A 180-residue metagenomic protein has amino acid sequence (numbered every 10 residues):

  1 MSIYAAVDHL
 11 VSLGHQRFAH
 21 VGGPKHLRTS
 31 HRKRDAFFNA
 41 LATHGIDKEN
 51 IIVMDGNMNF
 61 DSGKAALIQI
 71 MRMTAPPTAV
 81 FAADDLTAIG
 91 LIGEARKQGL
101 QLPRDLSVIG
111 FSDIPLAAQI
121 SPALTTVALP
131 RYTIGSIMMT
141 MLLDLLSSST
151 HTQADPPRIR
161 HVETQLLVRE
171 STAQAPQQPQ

Functional and structural regions predicted by a protein language model:
M1-Q180: Bacterial carbohydrate/catabolite-sensing allosteric modules
